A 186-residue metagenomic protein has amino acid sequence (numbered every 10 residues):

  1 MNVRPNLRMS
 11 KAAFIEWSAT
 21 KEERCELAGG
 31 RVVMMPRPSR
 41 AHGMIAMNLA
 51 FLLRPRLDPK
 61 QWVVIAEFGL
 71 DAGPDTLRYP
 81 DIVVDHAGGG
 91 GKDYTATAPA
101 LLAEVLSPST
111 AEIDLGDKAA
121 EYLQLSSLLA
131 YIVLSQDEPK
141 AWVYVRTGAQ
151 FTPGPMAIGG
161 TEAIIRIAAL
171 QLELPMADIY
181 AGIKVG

Functional and structural regions predicted by a protein language model:
M1-G186: Gly/Pro/Ser/Thr-rich low-complexity, intrinsically disordered segments predominantly at protein N-termini
